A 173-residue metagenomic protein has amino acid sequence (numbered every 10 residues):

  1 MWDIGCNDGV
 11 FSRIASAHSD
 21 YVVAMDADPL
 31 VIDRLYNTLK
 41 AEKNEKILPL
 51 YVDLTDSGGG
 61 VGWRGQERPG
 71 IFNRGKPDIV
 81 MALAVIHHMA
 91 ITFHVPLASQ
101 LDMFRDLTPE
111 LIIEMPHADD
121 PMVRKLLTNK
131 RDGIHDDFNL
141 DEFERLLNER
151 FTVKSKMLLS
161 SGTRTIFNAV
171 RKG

Functional and structural regions predicted by a protein language model:
M1-N7: Conserved class I S-adenosyl-L-methionine
D8-D20: Conserved SAM-binding loop of SAM-dependent methyltransferases across substrates and taxa, primarily the Class I
Y21-D26: Conserved SAM-binding motif I beta-strand of class I
Y36-R74: S-adenosyl-L-methionine
M81: A conserved beta-strand element that flanks and buttresses the S-adenosyl-L-methionine
H88-F104: A short, conserved alpha-helix within the catalytic core of class I
M103-H117: Conserved beta-strand signature within the Rossmann-like core of class I S-adenosyl-L-methionine
I134-R150: Short alpha-helix
